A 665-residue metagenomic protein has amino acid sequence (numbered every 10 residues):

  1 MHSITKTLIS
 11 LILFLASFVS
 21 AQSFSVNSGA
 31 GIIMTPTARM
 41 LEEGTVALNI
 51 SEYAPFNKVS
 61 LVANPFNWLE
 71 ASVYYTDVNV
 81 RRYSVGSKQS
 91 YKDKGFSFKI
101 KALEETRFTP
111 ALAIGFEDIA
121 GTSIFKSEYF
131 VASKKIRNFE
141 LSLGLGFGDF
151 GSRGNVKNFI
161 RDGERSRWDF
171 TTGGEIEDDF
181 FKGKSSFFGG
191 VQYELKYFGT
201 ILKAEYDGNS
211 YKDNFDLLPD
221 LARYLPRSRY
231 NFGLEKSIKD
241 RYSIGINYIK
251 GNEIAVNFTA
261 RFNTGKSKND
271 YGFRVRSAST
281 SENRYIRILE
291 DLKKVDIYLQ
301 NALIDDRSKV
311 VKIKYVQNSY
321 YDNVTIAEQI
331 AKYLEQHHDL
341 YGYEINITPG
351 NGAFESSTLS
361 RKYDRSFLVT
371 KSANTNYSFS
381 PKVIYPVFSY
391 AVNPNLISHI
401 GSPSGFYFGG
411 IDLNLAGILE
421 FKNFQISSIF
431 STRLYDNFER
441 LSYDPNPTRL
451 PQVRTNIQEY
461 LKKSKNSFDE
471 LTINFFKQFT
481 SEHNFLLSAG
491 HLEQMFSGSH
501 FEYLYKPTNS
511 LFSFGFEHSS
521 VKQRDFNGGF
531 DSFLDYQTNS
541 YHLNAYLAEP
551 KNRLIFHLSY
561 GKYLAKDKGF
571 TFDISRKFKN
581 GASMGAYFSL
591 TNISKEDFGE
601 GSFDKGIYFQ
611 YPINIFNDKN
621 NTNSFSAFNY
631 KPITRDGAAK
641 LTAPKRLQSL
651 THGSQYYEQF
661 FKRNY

Functional and structural regions predicted by a protein language model:
I12-A21: Hydrophobic h-region of N-terminal signal peptides that target proteins for export in Gram-negative bacteria
Q22-I124, I136-R137, K196-T200, S210 (+7 more regions): Transmembrane beta-barrel domains of Gram-negative outer membranes and organellar outer membranes
E42-V46, N57, N67-L69, K94 (+16 more regions): Outer-envelope beta-barrel architecture signal
A47-N49, S60, E70-S72, A111-G115 (+17 more regions): Residue-level detector of the transmembrane beta-barrel scaffold of outer-membrane proteins
L48, V59-A63, F96-I100, F130-K134 (+10 more regions): Residues on the lipid-exposed face of transmembrane beta-strands in outer-membrane beta-barrel proteins
Y53, V73-S97, K101, R107-F108 (+10 more regions): Outer-membrane beta-barrel translocator/channel fold
P65-N67, K99-T106, P110, I136-N138 (+10 more regions): Outer-membrane beta-barrel proteins
S166-R167, T171-E175, D179, S185 (+8 more regions): Flexible, glycine-rich linker and terminal segments associated with outer-membrane beta-barrel/transport systems
